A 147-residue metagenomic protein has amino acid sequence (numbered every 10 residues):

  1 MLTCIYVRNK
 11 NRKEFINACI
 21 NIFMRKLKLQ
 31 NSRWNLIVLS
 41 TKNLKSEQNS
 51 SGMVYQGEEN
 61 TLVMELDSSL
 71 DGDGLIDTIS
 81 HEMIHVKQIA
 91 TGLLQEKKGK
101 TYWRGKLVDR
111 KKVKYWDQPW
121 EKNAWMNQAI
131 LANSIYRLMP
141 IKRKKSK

Functional and structural regions predicted by a protein language model:
M1-N11, N35-S46: Hydrophobic or amphipathic, alpha-helical segments that drive membrane association/targeting
K10, E14, D73-G74, T78 (+1 more regions): Soluble non-cytosolic domains of exported or imported proteins
N11-S32: Zn2+-dependent metallopeptidase catalytic core
I20-N21, S32-L39, V108: Active-site hotspot residues in diverse enzymes, especially metal/ion-binding acidic/histidine motifs
T41-D73, I89: Active-site scaffold of zinc-dependent metalloenzymes
D73, I89-K122: Post-HEXXH active-site segment of zinc metalloproteases
D77-I89, A124: Active-site recognition of the HExxH zinc-binding catalytic motif
K114-K147: Long, well-structured alpha-helical subdomains associated with metal-dependent extracellular/ecto-lumenal hydrolases
